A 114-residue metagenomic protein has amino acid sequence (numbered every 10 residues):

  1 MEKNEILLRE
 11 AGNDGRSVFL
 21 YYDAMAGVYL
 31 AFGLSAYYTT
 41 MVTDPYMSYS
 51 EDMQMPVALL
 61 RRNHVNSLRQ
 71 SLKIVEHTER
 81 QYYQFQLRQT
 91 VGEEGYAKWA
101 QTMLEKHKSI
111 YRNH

Functional and structural regions predicted by a protein language model:
M1-H114: Basic, polar low-complexity surface loops/patches
